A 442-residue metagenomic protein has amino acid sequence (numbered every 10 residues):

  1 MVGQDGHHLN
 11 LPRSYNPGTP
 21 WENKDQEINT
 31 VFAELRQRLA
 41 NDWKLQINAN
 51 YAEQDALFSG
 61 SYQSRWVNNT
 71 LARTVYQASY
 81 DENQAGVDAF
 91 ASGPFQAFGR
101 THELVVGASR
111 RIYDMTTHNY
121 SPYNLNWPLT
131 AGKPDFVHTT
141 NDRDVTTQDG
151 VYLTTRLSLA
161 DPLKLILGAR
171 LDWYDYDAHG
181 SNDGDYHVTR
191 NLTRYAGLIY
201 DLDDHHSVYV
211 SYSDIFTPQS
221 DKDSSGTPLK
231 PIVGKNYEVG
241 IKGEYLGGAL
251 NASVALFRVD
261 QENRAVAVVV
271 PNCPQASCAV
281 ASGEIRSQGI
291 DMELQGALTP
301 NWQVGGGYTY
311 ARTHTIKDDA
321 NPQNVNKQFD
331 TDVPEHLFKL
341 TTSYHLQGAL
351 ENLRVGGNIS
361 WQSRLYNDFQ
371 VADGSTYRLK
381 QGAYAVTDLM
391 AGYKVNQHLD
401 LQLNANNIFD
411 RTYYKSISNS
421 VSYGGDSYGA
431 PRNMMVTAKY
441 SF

Functional and structural regions predicted by a protein language model:
M1-R38, Y51-E82, L125-T140, D144 (+3 more regions): Acidic/polar loop-and-plug regions of large Gram-negative outer-membrane beta-barrel proteins
N29-A33, N83-A89, T147-L153, L192-A196 (+6 more regions): Hydrophobic, lipid-facing positions within transmembrane beta-strands of outer-membrane proteins
E34-N50, Q54-G60, D201, S207-Y209 (+2 more regions): Membrane-embedded beta-barrel scaffold of Gram-negative outer-membrane proteins
D42-L45, G99, P162-L165, D204-V208 (+5 more regions): Repeated loop/turn-to-beta-strand initiation elements of outer-membrane beta-barrel proteins
Y51-L57, G93, A108-D114, L171-D177 (+9 more regions): Transmembrane beta-strands of outer-membrane beta-barrel pores
E82, T101-E103, S109-R111, D142-Q261 (+1 more regions): Structural signature of Gram-negative outer-membrane beta-barrels, strongest in the C-terminal barrel of TonB-dependent
R258, V280-Q370, F409-D410, K439-S441: Gram-negative outer-membrane beta-barrel transporters
S360-Q370, G392-F442: C-terminal beta-signal and adjacent terminal beta-strands/loops of Gram-negative outer-membrane beta-barrel proteins
